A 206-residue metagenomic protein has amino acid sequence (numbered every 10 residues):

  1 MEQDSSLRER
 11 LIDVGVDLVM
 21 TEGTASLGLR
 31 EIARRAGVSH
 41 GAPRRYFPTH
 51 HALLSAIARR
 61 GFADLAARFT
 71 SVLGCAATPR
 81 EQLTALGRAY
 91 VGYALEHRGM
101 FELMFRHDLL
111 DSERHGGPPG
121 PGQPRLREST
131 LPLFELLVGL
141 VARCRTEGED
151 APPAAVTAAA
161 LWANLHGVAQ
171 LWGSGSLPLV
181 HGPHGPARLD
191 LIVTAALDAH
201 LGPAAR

Functional and structural regions predicted by a protein language model:
M1-E22, S26-E31, R35, A52-S55: Basic, helix-initiating cap at the start of DNA-binding domains
M1-S6, A76, A204-R206: N-terminal intrinsically disordered/low-complexity leader segments
L11, G15-V19, G61, L65 (+2 more regions): Short hydrophobic clusters on alpha-helical segments that form packing/core surfaces in small helical domains
G37-F47: Short hydrophobic/aromatic patch on the recognition helix
T70-M100, T130-L131, A151-L161: Hydrophobic alpha-helical connector segments
E96-P119, Q170-P178: Amphipathic alpha-helical segments used for helix-helix packing
S112-E147, A155-A159, A187-D198: Amphipathic alpha-helical packing segments from all-alpha helical-bundle domains
G139, R143, W162-V180, L197-R206: Amphipathic C-terminal alpha-helical segment
